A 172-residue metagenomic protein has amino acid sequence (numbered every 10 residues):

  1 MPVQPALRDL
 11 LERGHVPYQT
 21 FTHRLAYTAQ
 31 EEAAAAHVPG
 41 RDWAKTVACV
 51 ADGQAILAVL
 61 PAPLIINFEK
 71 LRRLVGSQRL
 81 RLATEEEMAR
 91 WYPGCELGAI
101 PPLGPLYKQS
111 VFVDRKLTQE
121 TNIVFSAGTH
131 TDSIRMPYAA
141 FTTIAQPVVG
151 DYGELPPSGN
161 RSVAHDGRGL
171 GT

Functional and structural regions predicted by a protein language model:
M1-T172: Extended, low-hydrophobicity, polar/charged segments
